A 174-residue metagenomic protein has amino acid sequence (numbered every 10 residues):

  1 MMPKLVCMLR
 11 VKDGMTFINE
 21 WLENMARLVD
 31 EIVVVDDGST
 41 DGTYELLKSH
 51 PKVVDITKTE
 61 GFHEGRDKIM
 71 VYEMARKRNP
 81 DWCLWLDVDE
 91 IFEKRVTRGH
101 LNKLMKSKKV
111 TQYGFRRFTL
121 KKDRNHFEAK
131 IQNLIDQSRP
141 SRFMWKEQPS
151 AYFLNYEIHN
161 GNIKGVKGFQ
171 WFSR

Functional and structural regions predicted by a protein language model:
K4-V6: Cell-envelope/extracellular polymer assembly enzymes that use nucleotide-activated donors
M8-L28: Short, well-formed alpha-helical segments that are part of the catalytic scaffolds of diverse glycosyltransferases
D30, K52, D89: Receiver (REC) domain switch/active-site residues of two-component response regulators
V33: Conserved beta-strand positions in the Rossmann-like core of class I SAM-dependent methyltransferases
D36-L46, E60-H63: A conserved acidic beta->alpha catalytic loop
K48-M74: Conserved donor nucleotide-binding strand/loop of the catalytic core
G65-E73, E93-R174: Catalytic-site signature of metal-activated, phosphate-bearing donor transferases, centered on the GT-A/GT-A-like
P80-E93: Short beta-strand-to-loop acidic/aromatic patch adjacent to the donor-nucleotide binding site
